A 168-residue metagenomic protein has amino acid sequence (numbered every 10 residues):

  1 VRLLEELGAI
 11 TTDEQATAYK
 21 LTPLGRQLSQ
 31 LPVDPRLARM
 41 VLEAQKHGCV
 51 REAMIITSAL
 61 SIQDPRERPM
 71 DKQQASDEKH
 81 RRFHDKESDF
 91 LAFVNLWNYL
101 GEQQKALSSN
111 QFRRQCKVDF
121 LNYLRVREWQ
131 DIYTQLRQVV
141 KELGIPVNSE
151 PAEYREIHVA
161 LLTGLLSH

Functional and structural regions predicted by a protein language model:
V1-H168: Second RecA-like catalytic domain
